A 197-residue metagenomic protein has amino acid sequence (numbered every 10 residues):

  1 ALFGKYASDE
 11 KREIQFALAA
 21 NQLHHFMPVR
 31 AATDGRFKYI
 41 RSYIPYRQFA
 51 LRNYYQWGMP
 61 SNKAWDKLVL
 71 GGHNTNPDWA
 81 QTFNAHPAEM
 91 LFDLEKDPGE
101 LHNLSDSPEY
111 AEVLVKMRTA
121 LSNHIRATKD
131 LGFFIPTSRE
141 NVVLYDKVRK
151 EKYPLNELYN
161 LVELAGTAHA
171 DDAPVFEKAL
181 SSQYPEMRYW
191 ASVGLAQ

Functional and structural regions predicted by a protein language model:
A1-D34, N103, Y110-T119: Polar, surface-exposed loop/tail segments that function as active-site lids or cofactor/substrate-recognition elements
A1-D9, Y54-L70, A173-E177: Short secondary-structure boundary segments
K11-R12, R30, R36, R41 (+7 more regions): Arginine residue identity/basic-tract feature
Q22-D106, E112, L144: C-terminal, low-complexity/hydrophilic appendages and adjacent surface loops of extracellular/periplasmic anionic
H73-E89, K96, L104-Q197: Long, internal low-complexity/basic segments
